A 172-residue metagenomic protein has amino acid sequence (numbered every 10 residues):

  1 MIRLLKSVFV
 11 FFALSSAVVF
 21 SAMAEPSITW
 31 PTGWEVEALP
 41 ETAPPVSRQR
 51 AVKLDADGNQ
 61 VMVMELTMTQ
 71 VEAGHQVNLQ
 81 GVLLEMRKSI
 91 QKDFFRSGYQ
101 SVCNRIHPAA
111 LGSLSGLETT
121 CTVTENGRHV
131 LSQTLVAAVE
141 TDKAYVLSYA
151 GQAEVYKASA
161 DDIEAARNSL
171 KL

Functional and structural regions predicted by a protein language model:
M1-S7: Positively charged n-region of N-terminal signal peptides that target proteins for export
V8-V18: Bacterial N-terminal signal peptides
A22-A51: N-terminal "mature-domain start" segment
P31-W34, K143-L172: Surface-exposed amphipathic alpha-helical segments
T32-W34, P40-E41, C121-V123, L135-V136 (+1 more regions): A mature extracytoplasmic/lumenal domain signature
W34, A38, I90-G98, R167-K171: Sec/Tat-exported extracytoplasmic proteins
E41-S132: Conserved polar/disulfide-associated segments of primarily extracytoplasmic proteins
L131-A144, A150: A short, surface-exposed beta-strand/turn
